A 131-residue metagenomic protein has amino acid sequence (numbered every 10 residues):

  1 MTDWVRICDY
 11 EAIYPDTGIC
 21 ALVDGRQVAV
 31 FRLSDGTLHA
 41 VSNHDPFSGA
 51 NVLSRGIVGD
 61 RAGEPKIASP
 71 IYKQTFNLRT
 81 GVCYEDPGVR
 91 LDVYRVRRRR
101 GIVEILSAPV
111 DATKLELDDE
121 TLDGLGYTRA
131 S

Functional and structural regions predicted by a protein language model:
T2-Y10: Short amphipathic
I13-T17: Solvent-exposed, conformationally flexible loop/turn segments
G18-S131: Rieske [2Fe-2S] iron-sulfur-binding domain
